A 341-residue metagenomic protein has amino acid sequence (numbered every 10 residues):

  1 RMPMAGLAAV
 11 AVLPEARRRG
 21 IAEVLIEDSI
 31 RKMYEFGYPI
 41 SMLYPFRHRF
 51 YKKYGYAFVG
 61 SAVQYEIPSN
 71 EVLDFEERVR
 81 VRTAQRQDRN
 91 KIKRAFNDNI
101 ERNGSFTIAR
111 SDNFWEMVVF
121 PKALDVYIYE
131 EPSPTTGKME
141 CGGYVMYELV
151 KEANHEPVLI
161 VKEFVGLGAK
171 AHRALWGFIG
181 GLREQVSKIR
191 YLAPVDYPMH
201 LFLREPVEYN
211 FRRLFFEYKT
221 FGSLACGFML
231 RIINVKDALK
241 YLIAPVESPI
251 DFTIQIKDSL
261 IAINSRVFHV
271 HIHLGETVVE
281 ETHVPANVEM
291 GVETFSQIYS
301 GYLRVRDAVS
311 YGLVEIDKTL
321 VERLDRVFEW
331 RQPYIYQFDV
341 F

Functional and structural regions predicted by a protein language model:
R1-L7, R17, E152-I160: A conserved beta-turn-beta hairpin within the catalytic core of GNAT-like acetyltransferases that forms part
A9-V12, R17-R31, G168-G180: Conserved acetyl-CoA-binding loop-helix of GNAT-fold acetyltransferases
R19, F36, Y54, L182 (+1 more regions): Residues at alpha-helix termini
I26, R31-P45, E184-P194: Conserved GNAT acetyl-CoA-binding A-motif
Y34-P39, P45-V63, A174, D196-R213: Conserved active-site alpha-helix within GNAT-family acetyltransferase domains
F58-D74: Flexible glycine-/small-residue-enriched beta->alpha junction loops that bind anionic phosphate/pyrophosphate groups
R78-F341: Intrinsically disordered, low-complexity, positively biased terminal segments
